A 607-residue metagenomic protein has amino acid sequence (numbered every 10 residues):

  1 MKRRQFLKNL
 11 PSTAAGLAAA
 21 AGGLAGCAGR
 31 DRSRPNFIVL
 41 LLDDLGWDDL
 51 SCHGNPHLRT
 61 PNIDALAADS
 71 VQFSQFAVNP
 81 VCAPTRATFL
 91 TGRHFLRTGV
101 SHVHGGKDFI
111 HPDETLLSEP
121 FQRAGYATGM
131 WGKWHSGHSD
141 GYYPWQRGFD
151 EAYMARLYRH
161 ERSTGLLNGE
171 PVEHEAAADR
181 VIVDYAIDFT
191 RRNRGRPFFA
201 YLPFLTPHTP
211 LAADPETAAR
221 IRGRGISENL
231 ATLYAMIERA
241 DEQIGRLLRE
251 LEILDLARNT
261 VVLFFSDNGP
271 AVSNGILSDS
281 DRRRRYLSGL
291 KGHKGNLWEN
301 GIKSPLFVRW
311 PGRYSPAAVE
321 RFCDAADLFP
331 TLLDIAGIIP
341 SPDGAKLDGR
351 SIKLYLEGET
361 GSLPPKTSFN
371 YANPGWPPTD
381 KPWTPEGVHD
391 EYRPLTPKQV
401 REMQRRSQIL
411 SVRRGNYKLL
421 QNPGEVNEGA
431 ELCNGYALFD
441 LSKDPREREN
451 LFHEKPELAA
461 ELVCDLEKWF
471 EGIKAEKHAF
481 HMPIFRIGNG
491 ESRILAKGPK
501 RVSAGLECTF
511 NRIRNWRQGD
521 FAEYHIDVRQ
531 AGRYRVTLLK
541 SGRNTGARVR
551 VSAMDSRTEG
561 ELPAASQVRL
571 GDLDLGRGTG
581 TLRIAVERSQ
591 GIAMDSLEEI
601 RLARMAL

Functional and structural regions predicted by a protein language model:
K2-Y436, P445-K468, C508-I513: Formylglycine-dependent sulfatase
L41, S442, V528: Conserved residues at beta->alpha junctions
R309, L441-K443, M605: Inter-blade boundary loops/turns of WD-repeat beta-propellers
A459-D465, W469-L607: Extracytoplasmic
